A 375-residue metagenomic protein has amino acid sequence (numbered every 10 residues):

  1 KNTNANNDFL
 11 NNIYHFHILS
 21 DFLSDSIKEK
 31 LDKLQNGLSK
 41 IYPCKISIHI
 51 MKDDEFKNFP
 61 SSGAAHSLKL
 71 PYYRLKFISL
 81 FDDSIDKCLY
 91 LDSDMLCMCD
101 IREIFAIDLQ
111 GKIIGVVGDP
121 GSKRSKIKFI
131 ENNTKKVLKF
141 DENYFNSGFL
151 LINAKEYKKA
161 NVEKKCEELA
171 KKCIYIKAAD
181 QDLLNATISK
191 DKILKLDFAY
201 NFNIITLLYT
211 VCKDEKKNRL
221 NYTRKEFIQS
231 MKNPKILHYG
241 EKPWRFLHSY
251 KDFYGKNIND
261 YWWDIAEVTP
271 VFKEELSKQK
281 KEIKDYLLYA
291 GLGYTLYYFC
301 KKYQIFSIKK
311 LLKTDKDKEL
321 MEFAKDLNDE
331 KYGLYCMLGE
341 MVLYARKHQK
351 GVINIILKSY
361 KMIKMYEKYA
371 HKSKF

Functional and structural regions predicted by a protein language model:
K1-F9: Histidine-anchored nucleotide/phosphate-binding helix
N12-F22, V116-G118: Short internal beta-strands
L23-K30, R124-S125: Short, charged/polar "capping" segments at the starts of alpha-helices and the immediately preceding loops
I27, L31-L80: Active-site-proximal specificity loops/subdomain of glycosyltransferases
H49-F56, L70-S125, L151-I152: GT-A fold catalytic core of metal-dependent nucleotide-sugar glycosyltransferases, centered on the diacidic
S61, A106-E168: Conserved catalytic core of nucleotide-sugar-dependent glycosyltransferases
S147, I152-L311: A glycosyltransferase accessory/donor-loop signature
V271-F375: Boundary detector for helix-to-coil junctions that initiate low-complexity/charged tails
